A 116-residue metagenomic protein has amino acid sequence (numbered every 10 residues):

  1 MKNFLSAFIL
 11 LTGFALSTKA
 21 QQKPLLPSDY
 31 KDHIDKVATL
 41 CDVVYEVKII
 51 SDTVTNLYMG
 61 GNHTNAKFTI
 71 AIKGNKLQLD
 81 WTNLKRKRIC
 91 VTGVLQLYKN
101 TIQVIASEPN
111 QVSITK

Functional and structural regions predicted by a protein language model:
M1-Q22: Bacterial Sec-dependent N-terminal signal peptides
Q21-K116: OB-fold single-stranded nucleic acid-binding module
